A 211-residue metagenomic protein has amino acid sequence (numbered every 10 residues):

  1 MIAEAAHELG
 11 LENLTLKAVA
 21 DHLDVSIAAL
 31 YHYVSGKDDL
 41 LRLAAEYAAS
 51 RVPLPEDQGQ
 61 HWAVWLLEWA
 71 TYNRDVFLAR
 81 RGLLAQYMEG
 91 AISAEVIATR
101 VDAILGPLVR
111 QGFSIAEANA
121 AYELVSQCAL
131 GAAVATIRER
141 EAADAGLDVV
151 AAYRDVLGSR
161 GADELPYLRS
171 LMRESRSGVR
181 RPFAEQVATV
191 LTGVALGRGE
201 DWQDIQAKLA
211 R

Functional and structural regions predicted by a protein language model:
M1-A18, H22: Short, amphipathic alpha-helix enriched in basic
M1-E8, D39-D57, V64-Y72, T99 (+1 more regions): Alpha-helical structural segments
G10-L11, D24, Y31-L41: HTH DNA-binding helix-turn interface
K17, S26-A29: Key DNA-contact positions within bacterial/archaeal DNA-binding proteins
A44, A48, A129-A133, V194: Hydrophobic recognition helices of helix-based DNA-binding modules
P53-A98, I115, Y122: Hydrophobic alpha-helical connector segments
R100-C128, A132-R154, R176, G197: Hydrophobic alpha-helical bundle segments that form small-molecule/ligand-binding pockets
R138, A142-R211: C-terminal peripheral helix-coil segments that are non-catalytic and often amphipathic
